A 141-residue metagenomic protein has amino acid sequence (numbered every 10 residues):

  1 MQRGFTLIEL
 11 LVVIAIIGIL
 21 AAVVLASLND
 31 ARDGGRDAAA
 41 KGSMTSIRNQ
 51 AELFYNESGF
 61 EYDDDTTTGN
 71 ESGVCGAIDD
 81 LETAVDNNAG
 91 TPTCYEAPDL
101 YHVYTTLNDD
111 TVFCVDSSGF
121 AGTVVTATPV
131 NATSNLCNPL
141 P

Functional and structural regions predicted by a protein language model:
M1-L28, R32: N-terminal single-pass transmembrane signal-anchor helix
A22, A26-E82: Conserved hydrophobic/amphipathic alpha-helical signal-anchor segments
N56-S117, P141: Extracellular/periplasmic head regions of type IV pilus-like filament subunits
F113-P141: A short, surface-exposed interaction/processing loop segment used at functional sites
